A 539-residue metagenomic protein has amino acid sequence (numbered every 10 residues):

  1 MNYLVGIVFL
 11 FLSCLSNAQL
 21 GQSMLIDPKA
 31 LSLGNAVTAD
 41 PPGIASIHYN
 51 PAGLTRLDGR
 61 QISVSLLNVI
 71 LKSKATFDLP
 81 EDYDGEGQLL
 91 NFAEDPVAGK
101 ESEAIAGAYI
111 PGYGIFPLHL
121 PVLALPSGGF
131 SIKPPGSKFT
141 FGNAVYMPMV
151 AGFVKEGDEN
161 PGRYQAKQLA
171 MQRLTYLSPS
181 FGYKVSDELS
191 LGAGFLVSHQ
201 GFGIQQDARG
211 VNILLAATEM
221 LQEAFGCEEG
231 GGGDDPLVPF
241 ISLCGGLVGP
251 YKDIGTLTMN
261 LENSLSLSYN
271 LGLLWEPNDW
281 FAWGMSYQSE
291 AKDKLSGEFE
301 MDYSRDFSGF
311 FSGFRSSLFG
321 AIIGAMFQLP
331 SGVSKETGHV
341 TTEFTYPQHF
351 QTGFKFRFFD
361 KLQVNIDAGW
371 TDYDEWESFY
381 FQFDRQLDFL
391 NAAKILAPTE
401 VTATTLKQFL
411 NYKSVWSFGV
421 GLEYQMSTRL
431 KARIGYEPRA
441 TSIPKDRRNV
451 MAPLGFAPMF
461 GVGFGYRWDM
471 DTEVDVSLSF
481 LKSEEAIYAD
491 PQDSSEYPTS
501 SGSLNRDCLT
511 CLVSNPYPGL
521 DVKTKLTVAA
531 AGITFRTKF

Functional and structural regions predicted by a protein language model:
V5-C14: Bacterial N-terminal signal peptides
V5-G6, G53, A282, Q363: Low-complexity, compositionally biased segments
V8-F9, R56, A193, Y373: A ubiquitous, low-specificity "background" feature that marks scattered single residues across proteins without
C14-F141, V145-M147, F456, S479: N-terminal, post-signal peptide beta-strand-biased segments of exported outer-membrane/organellar beta-barrel and other
Q19-G34, P42, V97-G99, L123-F539: Outer-membrane beta-barrel porins/channels
